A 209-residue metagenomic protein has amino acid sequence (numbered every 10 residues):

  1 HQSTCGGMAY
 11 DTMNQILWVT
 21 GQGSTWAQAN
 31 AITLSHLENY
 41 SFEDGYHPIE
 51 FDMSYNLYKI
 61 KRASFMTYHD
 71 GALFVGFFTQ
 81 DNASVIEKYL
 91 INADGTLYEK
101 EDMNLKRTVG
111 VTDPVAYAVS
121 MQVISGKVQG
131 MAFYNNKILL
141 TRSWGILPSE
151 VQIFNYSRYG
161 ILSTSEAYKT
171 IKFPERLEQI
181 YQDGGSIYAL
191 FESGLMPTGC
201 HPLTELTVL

Functional and structural regions predicted by a protein language model:
H1-G6, S35-D70: Asp-box/WD-like beta-propeller blade repeats and closely related beta-sheet repeat scaffolds
T4-Q15, Y58-V75, V123-Y134, E178-A189 (+1 more regions): Structural signature of eukaryotic scaffold interfaces centered on beta-propeller domains
L17-G23, V75-Q80, L140-I146, A189-G194: Conserved beta-strand positions in repeat-built beta-propeller and related beta-rich domains
S24-E38, D81-Y98, I146-S157, L195-L209: Structural motif
H36-M53, A93-A116, R158-A167, V208: Beta-strand initiation motifs
L57-T112: Hydrophobic, aromatic-enriched interface-forming segments
V111-G160: Loop/turn-rich, solvent-exposed surfaces of beta-rich toroidal or solenoidal domains
D113, V119-K127, G160-G184: Conserved blade-ending motifs and adjacent loop-strand segments that build the rim/top face of beta-propeller domains
